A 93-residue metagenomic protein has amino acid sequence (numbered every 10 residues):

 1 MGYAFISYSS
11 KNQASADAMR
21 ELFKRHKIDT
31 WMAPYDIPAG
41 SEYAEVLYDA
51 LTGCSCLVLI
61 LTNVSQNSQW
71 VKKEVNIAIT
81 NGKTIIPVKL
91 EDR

Functional and structural regions predicted by a protein language model:
M1-I60, V64, Q69, I79-T84 (+1 more regions): Conserved N-terminal substructure of TIR/SEFIR domains
K73-I77: Short, charged, amphipathic alpha-helix that recurs within catalytic cores of restriction-modification and other
